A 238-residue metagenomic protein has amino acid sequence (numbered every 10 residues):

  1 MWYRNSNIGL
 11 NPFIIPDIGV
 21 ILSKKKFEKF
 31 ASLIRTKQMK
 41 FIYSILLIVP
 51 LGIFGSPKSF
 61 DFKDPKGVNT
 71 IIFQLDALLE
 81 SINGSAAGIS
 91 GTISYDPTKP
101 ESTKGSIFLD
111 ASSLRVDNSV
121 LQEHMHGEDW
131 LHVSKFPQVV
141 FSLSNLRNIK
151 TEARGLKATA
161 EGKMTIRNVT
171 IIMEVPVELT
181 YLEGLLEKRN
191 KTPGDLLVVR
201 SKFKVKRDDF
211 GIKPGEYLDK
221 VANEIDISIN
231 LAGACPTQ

Functional and structural regions predicted by a protein language model:
N5, N11, K25-K29: Polybasic, lysine-rich low-complexity intrinsically disordered segments
N7, L22-S23, F41: Intrinsically disordered, low-complexity segments enriched in serine/proline and basic residues
P16-F30: Cationic, amphipathic, low-complexity segments that mediate targeting or membrane/lipid association
R35-I42: Positively charged n-region of N-terminal signal peptides that target proteins for export
L47-G55: Hydrophobic h-region of N-terminal signal peptides that target proteins for export in Gram-negative bacteria
G55-Q238: Low-complexity, acidic/polar, glycine-enriched regions of mature
